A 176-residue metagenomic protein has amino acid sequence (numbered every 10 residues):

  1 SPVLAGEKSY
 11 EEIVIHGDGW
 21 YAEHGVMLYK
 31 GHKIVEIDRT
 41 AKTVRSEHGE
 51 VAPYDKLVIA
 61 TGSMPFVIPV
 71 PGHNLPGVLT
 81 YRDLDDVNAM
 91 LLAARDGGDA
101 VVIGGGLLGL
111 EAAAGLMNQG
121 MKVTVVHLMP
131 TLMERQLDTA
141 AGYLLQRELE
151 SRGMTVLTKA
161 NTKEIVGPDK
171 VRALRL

Functional and structural regions predicted by a protein language model:
S1-M27, G115-A140: Beta1-alpha1 glycine-rich phosphate/pyrophosphate-binding loop at the start of Rossmann-like nucleotide-binding domains
E12-V101, K159, A173-L176: FAD-binding core/adjacent interface of flavoenzyme oxidoreductases
Y29-R45, A52, Q119-L176: A Rossmann-like FAD-binding core segment of flavoenzymes
L79, G105, E134: Glycine- and other small-residue-rich loops at beta-strand/loop junctions that grip anionic moieties
D83, G105, L128-P130: Cofactor-binding loop segments of dinucleotide-utilizing enzymes, especially the Rossmann-like FAD- and NAD(P)+-binding
L108: Hydrophobic/small residue at the entry helix of a nucleotide-binding pocket
E111, G115, E148: Rossmann-fold NAD(P)-dependent oxidoreductase module
